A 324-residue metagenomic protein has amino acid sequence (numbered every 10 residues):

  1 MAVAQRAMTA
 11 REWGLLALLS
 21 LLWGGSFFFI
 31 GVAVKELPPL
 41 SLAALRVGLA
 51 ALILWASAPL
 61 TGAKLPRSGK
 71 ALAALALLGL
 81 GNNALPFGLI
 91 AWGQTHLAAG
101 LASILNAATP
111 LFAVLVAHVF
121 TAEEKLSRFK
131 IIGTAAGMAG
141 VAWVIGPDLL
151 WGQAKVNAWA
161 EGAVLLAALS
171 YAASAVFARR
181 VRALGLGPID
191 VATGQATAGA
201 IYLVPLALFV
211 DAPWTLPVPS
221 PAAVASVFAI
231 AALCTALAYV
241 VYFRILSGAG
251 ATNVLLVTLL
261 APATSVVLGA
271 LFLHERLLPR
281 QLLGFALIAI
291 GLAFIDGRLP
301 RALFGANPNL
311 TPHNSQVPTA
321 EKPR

Functional and structural regions predicted by a protein language model:
M1-L18, A51-L78, T95, V114 (+7 more regions): Membrane-interface interhelical linkers
L15-L16, L75-G79, A91, S103 (+7 more regions): Residue-level signature of transmembrane alpha-helical cores of multipass secondary-active transporters and flippases
L21-A51, W92, A98-L101, S170-A198: Juxtamembrane helix-loop-helix junctions in multi-pass membrane proteins
L22-I30, W55-N106, A139-W143, A231-A249: Specific transmembrane alpha-helical segments of multi-pass solute transporters/efflux pumps, especially DMT/EamA
G24, F28, W55, G79-A84 (+8 more regions): Hydrophobic/small/kink-forming positions within alpha-helical transmembrane segments of polytopic membrane proteins
S41-L52, N82, I90-K130, A167 (+1 more regions): Specific alpha-helical transmembrane segments that line the substrate/conduction pathway and gating interfaces
A43-L45, N83, A102-A108, F177-I201 (+1 more regions): Helix-helix packing/entry segments at the starts of transmembrane helices
L54, A76, V116, R128-D148 (+3 more regions): Hydrophobic transmembrane alpha-helices of multi-pass small-molecule transport proteins
